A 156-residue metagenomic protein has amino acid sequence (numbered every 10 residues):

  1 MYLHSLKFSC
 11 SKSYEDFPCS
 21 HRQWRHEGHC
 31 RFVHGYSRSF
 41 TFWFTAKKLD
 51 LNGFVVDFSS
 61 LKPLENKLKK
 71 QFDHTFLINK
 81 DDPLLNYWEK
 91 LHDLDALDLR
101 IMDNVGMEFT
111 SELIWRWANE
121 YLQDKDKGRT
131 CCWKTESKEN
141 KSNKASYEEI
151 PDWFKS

Functional and structural regions predicted by a protein language model:
M1-S156: Charge-rich, low-complexity N-terminal segments
